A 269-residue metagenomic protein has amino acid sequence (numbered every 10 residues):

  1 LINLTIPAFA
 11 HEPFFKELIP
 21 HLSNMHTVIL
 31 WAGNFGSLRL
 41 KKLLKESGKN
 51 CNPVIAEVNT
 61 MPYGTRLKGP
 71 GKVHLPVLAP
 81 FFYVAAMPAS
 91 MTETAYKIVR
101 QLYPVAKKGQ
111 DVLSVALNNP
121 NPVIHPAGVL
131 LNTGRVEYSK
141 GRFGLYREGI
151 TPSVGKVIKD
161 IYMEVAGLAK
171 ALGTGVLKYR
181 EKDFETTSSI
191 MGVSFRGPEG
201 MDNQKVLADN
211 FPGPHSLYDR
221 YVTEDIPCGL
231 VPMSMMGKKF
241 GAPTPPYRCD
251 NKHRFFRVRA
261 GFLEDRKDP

Functional and structural regions predicted by a protein language model:
L1, R39, F240: Conserved N-terminal Rossmann-fold NAD(P) cofactor-binding segment
I2, N24-V28, F81: Short active-site oxyanion
A8-G71: Rossmann-like NAD(P)(H) cofactor-binding subdomain of soluble oxidoreductases
N24, C51, L78-P80, V206: Residue-level preference for short coil/turn positions at secondary-structure junctions
G69-F184: Internal alpha-helical scaffold of NAD(P)-dependent oxidoreductase catalytic cores
G155-P269: NAD(P)-dependent Rossmann-like dehydrogenase/reductase catalytic/cofactor-binding core
